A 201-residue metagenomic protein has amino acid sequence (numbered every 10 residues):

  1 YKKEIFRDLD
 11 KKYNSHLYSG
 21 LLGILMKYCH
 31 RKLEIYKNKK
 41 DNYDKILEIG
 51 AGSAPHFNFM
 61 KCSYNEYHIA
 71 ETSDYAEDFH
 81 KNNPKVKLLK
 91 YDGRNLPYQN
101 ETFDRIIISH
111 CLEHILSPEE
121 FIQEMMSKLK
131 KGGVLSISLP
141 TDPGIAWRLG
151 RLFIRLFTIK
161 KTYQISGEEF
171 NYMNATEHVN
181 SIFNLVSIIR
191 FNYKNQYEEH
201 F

Functional and structural regions predicted by a protein language model:
E4-I24, L116-S127, V134-F201: S-adenosyl-L-methionine-dependent methyltransferase catalytic module, highlighting the catalytic core
G23-Y43: Conserved alpha-helix/loop element of class I SAM-dependent methyltransferases that forms part of the SAM/SAH-binding
N42-G52: Conserved class I S-adenosyl-L-methionine
K45, N65-E66, V134: Residues at the starts of beta-strands that form the adenosine-phosphate
G52-N95: Class I SAM-dependent methyltransferase SAM/SAH-binding core
R94-I106: A short acidic, Gly/Pro-enriched loop at the edge of an enzyme's catalytic core that lines a small-molecule cofactor
R105-L116: A short SAM/SAH-binding and catalytic strip from SAM-dependent methyltransferases
